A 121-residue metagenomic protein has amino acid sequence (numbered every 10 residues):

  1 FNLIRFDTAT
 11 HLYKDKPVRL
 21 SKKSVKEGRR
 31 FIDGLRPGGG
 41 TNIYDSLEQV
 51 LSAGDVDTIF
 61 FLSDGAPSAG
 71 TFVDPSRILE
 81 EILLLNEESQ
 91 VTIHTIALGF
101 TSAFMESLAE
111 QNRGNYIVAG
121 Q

Functional and structural regions predicted by a protein language model:
N2-Q121: Exposed acidic/Ser/Thr-rich ligand/metal-binding surfaces
